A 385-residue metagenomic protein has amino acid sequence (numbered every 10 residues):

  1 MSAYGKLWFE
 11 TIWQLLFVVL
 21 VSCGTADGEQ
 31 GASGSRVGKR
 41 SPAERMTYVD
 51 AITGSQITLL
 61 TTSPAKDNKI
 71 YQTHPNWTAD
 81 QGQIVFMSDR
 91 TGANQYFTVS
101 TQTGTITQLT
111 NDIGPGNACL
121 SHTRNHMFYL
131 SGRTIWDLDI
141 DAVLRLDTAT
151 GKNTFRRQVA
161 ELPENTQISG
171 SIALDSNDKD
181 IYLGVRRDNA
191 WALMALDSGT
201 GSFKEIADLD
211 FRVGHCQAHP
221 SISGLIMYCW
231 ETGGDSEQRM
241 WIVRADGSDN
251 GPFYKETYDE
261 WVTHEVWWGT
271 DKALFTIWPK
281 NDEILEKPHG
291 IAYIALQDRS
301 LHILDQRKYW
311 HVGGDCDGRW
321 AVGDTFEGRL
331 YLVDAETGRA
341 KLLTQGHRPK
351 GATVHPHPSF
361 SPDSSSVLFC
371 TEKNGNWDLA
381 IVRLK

Functional and structural regions predicted by a protein language model:
S33-T58: Blade/loop signatures of beta-propeller domains
Y71-T73, A93-G132: Blade-loop segments of beta-propeller domains
V85-T91, M127-T134, L138-D141, I172-S176 (+6 more regions): Beta-strand C-termini and the immediately following turn/loop, strongest in propeller blades
S100-G104, I140-V143, D197-G201, R244-S248 (+3 more regions): Short loop/turn segments that connect beta-strands within beta-propeller blades
I113-D188, E205: Asp-box/WD-like beta-propeller blade repeats and closely related beta-sheet repeat scaffolds
D259, H302-G313, R339-F360: Conserved blade-ending motifs and adjacent loop-strand segments that build the rim/top face of beta-propeller domains
F275-A292, D298-R339: Loop/turn-rich, solvent-exposed surfaces of beta-rich toroidal or solenoidal domains
H355-K385: Blade-level signature of beta-propeller repeat domains, shared across WD40, Kelch, NHL, RCC1 and BNR/Asp-box propellers
